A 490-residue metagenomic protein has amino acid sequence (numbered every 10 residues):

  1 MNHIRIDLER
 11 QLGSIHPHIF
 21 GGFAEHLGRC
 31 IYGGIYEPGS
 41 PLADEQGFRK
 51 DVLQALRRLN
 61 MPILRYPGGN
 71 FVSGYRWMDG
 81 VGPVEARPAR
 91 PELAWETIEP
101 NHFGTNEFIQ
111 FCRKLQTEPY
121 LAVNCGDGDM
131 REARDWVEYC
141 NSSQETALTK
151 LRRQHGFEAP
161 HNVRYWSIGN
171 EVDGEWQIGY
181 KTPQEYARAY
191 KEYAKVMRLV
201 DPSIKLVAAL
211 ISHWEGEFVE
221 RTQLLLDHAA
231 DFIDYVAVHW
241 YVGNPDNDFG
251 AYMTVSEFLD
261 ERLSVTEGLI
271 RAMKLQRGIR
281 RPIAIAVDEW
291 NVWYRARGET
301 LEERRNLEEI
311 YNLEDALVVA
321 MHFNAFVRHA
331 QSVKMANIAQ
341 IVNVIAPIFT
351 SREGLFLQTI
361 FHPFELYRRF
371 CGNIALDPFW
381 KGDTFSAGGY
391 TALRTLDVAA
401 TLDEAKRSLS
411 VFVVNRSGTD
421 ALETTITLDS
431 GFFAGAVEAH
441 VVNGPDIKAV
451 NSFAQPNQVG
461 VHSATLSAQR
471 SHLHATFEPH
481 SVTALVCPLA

Functional and structural regions predicted by a protein language model:
M1-V219, L226-Y235, L259-D260, S264-A296 (+1 more regions): Non-catalytic accessory regions flanking glycosidase/transglycosidase catalytic cores in CAZymes
H239-V255: Active-site His/acidic residue clusters
